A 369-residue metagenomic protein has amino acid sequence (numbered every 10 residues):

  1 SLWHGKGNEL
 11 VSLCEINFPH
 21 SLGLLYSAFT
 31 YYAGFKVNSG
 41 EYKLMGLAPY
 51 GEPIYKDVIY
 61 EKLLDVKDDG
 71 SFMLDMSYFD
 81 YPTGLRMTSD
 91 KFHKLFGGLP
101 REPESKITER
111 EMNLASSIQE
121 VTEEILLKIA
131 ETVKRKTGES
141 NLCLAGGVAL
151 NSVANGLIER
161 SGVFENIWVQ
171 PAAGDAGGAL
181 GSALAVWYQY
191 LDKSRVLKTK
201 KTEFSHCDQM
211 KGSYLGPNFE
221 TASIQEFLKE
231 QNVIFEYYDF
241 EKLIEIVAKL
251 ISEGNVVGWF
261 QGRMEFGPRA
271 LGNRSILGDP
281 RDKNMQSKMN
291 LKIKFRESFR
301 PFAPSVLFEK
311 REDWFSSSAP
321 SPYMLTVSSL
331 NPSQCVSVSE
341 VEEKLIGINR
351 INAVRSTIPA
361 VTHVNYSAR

Functional and structural regions predicted by a protein language model:
S1-S105, E109, E131, S140 (+1 more regions): Flexible beta->alpha loop and helix N-cap segments adjacent to enzyme active/binding sites
S21, T122-I125, L150: Short secondary-structure boundary/capping elements
F29, L126, G147: Conserved hydrophobic/aromatic pocket- or pore-lining residues that grip, position, or stack substrates in active sites
E111, A115: Active-site-adjacent structural elements in enzyme catalytic domains
S116-E120, V148, A172: Hydrophobic transmembrane-helix microenvironments that flank and shape a buried ionizable site
S116-L142: Phosphate/ATP-binding catalytic cores across multiple sugar-kinase/actin-like superfamilies, primarily ASKHA
L142-L150: Glycine-rich beta-strand-to-loop/alpha-helix junction loops that act as flexible
